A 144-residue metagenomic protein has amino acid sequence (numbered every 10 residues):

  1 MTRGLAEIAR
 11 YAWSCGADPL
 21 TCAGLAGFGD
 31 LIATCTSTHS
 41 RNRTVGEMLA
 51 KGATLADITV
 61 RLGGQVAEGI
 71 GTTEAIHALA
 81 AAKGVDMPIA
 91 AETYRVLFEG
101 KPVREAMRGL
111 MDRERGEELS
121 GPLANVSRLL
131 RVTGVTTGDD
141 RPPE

Functional and structural regions predicted by a protein language model:
M1-E7: Mid-domain beta-loop-alpha active-site segment that forms a flexible, acidic cofactor/metal-binding surface
T2, W13-A23, G27, L31-E144: NAD(P)-dependent Rossmann-like dehydrogenase/reductase catalytic/cofactor-binding core
